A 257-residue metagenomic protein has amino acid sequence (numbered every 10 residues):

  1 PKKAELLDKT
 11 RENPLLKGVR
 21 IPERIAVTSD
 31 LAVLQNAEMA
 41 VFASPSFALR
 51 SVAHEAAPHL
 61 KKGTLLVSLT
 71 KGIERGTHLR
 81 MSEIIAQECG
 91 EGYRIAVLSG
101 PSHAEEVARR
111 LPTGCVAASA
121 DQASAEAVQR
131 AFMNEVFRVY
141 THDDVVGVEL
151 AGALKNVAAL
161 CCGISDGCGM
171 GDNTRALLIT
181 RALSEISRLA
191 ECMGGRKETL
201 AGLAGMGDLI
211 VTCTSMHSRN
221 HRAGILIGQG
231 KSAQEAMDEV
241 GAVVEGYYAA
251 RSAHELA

Functional and structural regions predicted by a protein language model:
P1-R20, I25-S29, E55-A57: NAD(P)+-binding Rossmann beta1-loop-alpha1 motif at the extreme N-terminus of oxidoreductases
I21, V27-P112, V128-R130: Rossmann-like NAD(P)(H) cofactor-binding subdomain of soluble oxidoreductases
V27-T28, A43-S46, R50, R75 (+11 more regions): Electropositive phosphate-/nucleotide-binding environments in soluble metabolic enzymes
A48, H59, I84, E88-R94 (+1 more regions): Internal alpha-helical scaffold of NAD(P)-dependent oxidoreductase catalytic cores
A108, G152, C213-S215: Short, well-ordered secondary-structure micro-motifs
C162-D166, E191-A201, G205-A257: NAD(P)-dependent Rossmann-like dehydrogenase/reductase catalytic/cofactor-binding core
